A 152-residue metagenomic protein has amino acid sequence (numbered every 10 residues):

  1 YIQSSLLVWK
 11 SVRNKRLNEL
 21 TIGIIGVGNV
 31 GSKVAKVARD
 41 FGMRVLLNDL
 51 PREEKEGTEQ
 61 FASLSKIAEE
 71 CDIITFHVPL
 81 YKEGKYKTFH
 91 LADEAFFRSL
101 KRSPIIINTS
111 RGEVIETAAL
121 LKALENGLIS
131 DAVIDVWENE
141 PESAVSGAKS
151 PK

Functional and structural regions predicted by a protein language model:
Y1-T21: Phosphate-binding beta-alpha-beta segment of Rossmann-like dinucleotide-binding domains, i.e., the NAD(P)
L20-G23, R44: Residues that mark the start of a beta-strand
I25-G28: Glycine-rich Rossmann-fold phosphate-binding loop(s) that bind the pyrophosphate of adenine dinucleotide cofactors
G31-S32: N-terminal Rossmann-fold NAD(P) dinucleotide-binding loop
A35, R39, L124: Gly/Ala-rich phosphate-binding loop of Rossmann-like dinucleotide-binding domains, activating on the conserved
G42-R44, I129: A generic structural motif
L47: Conserved SAM-binding motif I beta-strand of class I
R52-A148: Rossmann-like adenosine-cofactor binding region
